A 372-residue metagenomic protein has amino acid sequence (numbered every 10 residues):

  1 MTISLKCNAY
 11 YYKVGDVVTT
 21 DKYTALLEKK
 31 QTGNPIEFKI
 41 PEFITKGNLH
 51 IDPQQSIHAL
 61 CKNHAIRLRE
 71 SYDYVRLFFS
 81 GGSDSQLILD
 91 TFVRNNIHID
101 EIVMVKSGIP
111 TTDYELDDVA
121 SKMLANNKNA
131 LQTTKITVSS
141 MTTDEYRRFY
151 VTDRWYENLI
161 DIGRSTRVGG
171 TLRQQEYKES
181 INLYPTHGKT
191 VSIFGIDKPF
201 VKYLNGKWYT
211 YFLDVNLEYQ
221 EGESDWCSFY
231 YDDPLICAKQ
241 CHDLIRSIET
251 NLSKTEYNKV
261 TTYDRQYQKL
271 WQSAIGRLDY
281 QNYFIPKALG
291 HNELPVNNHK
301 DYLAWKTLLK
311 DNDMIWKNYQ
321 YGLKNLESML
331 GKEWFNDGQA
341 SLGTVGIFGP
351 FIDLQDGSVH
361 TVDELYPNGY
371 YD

Functional and structural regions predicted by a protein language model:
T2-V75, I97-D372: Nucleotide-activated chemistry modules centered on ATP-dependent adenylation/adenylyltransferase
F79: Class I SAM-dependent methyltransferase "Motif I" SAM/SAH-binding loop
G82: Conserved G/P- and acidic residue-centered "switch" motifs that form tight phosphate/ATP-binding loops in soluble
S85-Q86: Catalytic nucleophile loop
F92: Aromatic pocket-lining residues of Rossmann-like dinucleotide-binding sites
